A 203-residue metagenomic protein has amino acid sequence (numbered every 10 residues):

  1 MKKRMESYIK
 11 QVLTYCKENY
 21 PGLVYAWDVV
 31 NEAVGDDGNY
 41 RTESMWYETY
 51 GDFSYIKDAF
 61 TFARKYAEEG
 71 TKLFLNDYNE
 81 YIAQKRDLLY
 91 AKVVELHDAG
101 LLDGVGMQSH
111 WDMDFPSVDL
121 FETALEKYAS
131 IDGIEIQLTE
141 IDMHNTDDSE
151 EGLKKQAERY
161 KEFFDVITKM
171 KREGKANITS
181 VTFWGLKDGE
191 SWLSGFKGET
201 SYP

Functional and structural regions predicted by a protein language model:
M1, S109-H110, D114, W184-K187: His-enriched metal-coordination microenvironments in redox/metal-binding proteins
M1-L13: Active-site-adjacent "subsite" loops/lids of carbohydrate-active enzymes
K2, A83-H97, E158-D165, K197-P203: Short, electropositive alpha-helical surface patch
K2-M5, E48-A59, E95: Acidic, His- and aromatic-enriched active-site or binding-groove loops in soluble protein domains that engage sugars
K10, T61-A63: Polytopic transmembrane helical bundles with strong interfacial aromatic enrichment
Y15-E18, G22, D28-F53, F62 (+2 more regions): Aromatic-rich peripheral "rim/lid" segments of glycoside hydrolase catalytic domains that contact and position glycan
Y25, N31, Y66, T71-D77 (+1 more regions): Aromatic- and acid-rich polysaccharide-binding/catalytic face of secreted or lumenal carbohydrate-active enzymes
Y47-Y55, Y81-L88: Short, contiguous, pocket-lining structural segments that sit at or immediately flank catalytic/ligand-binding sites
